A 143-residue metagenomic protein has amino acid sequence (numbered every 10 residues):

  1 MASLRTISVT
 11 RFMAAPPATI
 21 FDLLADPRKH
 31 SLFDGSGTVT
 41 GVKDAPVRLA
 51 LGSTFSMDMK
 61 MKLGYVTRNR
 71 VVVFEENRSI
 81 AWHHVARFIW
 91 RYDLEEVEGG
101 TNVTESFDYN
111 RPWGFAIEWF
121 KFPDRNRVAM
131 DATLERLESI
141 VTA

Functional and structural regions predicted by a protein language model:
M1-A45: Hydrophobic ligand-binding cavity/cleft-lining segments
R5, A15, S56, S79 (+1 more regions): Residue-level detector of alpha-helix boundaries and kinks
F12, G41-I89, N102, A132-A143: Glycine-rich portal/gate segments that line the openings of hydrophobic small-molecule binding cavities
A15, M61-L63, Y109-R111: Beta-strand elements of well-folded, non-transmembrane domains
S79, H83-A132, L137: Beta-strand/loop substructures that line and gate deep hydrophobic ligand-binding cavities in soluble
